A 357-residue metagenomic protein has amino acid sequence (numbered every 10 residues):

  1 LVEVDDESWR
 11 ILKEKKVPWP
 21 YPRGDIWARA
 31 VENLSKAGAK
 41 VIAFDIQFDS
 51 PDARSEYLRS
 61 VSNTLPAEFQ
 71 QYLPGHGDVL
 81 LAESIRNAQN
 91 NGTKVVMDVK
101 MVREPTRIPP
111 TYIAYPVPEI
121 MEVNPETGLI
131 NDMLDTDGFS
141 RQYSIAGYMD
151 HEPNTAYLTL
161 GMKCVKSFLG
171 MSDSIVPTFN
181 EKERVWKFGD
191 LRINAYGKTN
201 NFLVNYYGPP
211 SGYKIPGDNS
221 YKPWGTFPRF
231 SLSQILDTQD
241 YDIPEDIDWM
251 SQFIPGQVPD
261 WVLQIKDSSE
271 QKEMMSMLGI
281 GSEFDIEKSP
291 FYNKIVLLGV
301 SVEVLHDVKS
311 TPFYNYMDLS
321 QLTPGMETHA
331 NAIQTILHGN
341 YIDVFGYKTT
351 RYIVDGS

Functional and structural regions predicted by a protein language model:
L1-T199, L203, F291-S357: Non-transmembrane functional regions of envelope-associated proteins
S144, V165, K214-T328: Acidic, S/T/G-rich, low-cysteine, solvent-exposed domains in lumenal/extracellular/periplasmic regions of secretory
